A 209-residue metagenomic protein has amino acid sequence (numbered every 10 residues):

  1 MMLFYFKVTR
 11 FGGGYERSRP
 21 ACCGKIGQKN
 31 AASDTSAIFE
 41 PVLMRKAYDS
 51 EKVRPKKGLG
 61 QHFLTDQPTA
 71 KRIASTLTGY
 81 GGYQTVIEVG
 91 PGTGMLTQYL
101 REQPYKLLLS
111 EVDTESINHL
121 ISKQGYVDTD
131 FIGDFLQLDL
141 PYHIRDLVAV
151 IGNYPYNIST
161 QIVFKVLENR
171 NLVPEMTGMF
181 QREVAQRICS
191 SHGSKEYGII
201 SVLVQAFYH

Functional and structural regions predicted by a protein language model:
L3-V8, Y15-H209: Catalytic cores of RNA-modifying enzymes
